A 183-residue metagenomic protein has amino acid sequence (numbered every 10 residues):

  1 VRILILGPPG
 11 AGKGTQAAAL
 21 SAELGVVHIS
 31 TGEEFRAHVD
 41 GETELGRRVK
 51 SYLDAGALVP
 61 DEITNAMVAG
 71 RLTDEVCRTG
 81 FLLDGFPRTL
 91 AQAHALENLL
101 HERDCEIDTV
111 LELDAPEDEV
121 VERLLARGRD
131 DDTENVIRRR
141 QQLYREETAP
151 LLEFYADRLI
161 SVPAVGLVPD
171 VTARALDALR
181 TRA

Functional and structural regions predicted by a protein language model:
V1-A183: Glycine-rich phosphate-binding loop of ATP-dependent small-molecule kinases
